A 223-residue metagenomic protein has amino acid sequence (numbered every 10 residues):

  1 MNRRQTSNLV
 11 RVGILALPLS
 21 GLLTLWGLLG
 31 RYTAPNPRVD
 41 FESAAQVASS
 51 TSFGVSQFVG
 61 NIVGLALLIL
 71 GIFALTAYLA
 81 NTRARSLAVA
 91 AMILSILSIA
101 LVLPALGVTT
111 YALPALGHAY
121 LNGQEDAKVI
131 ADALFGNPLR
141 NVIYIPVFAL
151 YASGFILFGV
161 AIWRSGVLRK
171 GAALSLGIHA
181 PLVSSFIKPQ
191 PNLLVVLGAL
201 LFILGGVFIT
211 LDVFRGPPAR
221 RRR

Functional and structural regions predicted by a protein language model:
N2-R223: Hydrophobic, aromatic-enriched alpha-helical segments typical of multi-pass transmembrane helices
